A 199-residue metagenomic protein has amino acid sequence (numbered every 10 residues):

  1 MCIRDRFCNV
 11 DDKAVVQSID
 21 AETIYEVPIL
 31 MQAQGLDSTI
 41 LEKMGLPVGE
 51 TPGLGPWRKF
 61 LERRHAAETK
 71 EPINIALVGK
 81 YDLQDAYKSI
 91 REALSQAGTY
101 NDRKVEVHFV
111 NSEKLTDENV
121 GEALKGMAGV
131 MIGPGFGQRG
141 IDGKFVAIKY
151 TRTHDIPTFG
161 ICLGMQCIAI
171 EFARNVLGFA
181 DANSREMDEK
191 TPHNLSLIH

Functional and structural regions predicted by a protein language model:
R4-I198: N-terminal beta1-alpha1 cap of cysteine-dependent amidohydrolase-like domains
